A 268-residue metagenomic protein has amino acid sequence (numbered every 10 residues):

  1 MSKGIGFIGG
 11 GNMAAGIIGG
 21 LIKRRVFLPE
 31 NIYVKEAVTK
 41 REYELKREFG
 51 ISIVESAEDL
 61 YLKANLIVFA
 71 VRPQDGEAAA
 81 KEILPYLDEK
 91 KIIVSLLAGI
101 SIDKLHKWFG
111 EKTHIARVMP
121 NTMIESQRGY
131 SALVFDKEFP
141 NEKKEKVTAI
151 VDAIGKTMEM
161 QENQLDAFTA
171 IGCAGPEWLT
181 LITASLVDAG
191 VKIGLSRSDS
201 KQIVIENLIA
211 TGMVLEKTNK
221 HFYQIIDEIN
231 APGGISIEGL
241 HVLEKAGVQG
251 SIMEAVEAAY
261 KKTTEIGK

Functional and structural regions predicted by a protein language model:
M1-E55, D59, R128, V191-K192: NAD(P)+-binding Rossmann beta1-loop-alpha1 motif at the extreme N-terminus of oxidoreductases
I5, L165-A170, F222-D227: Short pre-catalytic strand/loop immediately N-terminal to key active-site residues, enriched for Gly-Thr
F27, I53, L62, G76 (+4 more regions): Non-catalytic terminal and connector segments of soluble metabolic enzymes
I32, L60, G76, S196-I203 (+2 more regions): Small-residue helix-packing motif on alpha-helices
T39, E48-F49, A57-L133: Rossmann-like NAD(P)(H) cofactor-binding subdomain of soluble oxidoreductases
K104, W108-H114, Y130-A167, W178-T218: Internal alpha-helical scaffold of NAD(P)-dependent oxidoreductase catalytic cores
I205-K268: NAD(P)-dependent Rossmann-like dehydrogenase/reductase catalytic/cofactor-binding core
